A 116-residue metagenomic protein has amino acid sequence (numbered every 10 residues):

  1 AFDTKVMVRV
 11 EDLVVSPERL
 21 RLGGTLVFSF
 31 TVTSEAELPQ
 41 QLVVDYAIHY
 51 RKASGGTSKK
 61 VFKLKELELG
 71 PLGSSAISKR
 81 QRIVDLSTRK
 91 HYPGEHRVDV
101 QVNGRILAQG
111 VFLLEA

Functional and structural regions predicted by a protein language model:
A1-E35: Surface beta-strand/loop "capping" patches
V8-D12, K52-E66: Short beta-strand and strand-turn-strand segments in soluble, beta-rich domains
G24-T33, E37-K52: Beta-strand-rich binding/interaction modules
V27-F28, K59-L86, L114: A beta-strand/beta-hairpin structural motif
D85-E95: Short glycine/proline/serine/threonine-rich loop/turn segments at secondary-structure transition edges
D99-N103: Short, exposed beta-strand-loop hairpins at the edges of beta-sheets in extracellular/periplasmic proteins
R105-A116: Short beta-strand elements
